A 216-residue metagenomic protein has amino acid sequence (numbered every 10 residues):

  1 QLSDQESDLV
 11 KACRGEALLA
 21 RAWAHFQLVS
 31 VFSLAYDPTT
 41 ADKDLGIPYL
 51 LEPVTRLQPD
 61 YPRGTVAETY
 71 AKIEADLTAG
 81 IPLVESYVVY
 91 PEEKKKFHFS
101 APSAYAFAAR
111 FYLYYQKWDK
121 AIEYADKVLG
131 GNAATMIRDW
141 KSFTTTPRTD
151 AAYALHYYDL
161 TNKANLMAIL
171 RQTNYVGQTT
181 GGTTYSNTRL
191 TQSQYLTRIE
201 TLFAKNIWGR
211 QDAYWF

Functional and structural regions predicted by a protein language model:
Q1-S86: Aromatic-anchored glycine-rich loop motif in surface-exposed flexible loops
D4-Q5, Y87, H98, N132-T135: Short solvent-exposed coil/turn linkers within tandem alpha-helical repeat scaffolds
L9-G15, E92-P102: A glycine-rich, coil/turn loop motif that links secondary-structure elements
C13, A20, Q27, S100 (+2 more regions): "A position-specific structural signal for the A-helix of alpha-solenoid helical repeats
R14, Y70, E74-L77, A101 (+2 more regions): Extracytoplasmic/secreted envelope proteins and their assembly/folding machinery, especially bacterial periplasmic
P38-D60, V89-P91, T135-H156: Short, flexible helix-coil linker/hinge segments at the edges of structured domains or between repeats
V89-F99, T145, W208: Extracytoplasmic ligand-binding clamshell segments of periplasmic binding protein
Q116, I122-F216: Hydrophobic-face positions in mid-chain alpha helices that act as interaction patches
